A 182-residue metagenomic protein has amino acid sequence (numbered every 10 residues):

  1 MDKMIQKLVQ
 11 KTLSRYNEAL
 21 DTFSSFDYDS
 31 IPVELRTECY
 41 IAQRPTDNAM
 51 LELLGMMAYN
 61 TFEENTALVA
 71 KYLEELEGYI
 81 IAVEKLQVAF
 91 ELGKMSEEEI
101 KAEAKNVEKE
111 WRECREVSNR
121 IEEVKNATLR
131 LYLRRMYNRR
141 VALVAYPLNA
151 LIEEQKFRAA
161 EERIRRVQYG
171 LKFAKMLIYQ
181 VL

Functional and structural regions predicted by a protein language model:
R15-I178: Long, low-complexity or tandemly repetitive, helically biased scaffold regions used for multimeric assembly/adhesion
V181-L182: Short acidic DE-rich linear segments
